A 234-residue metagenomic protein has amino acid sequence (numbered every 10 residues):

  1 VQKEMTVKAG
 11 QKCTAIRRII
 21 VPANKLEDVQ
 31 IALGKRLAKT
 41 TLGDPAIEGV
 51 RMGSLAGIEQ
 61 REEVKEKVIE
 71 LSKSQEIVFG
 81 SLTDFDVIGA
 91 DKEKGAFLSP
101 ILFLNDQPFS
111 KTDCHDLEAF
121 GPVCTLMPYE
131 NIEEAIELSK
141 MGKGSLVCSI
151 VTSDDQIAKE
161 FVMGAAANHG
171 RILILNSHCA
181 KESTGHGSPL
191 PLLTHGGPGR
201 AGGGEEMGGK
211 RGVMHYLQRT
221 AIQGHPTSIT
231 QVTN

Functional and structural regions predicted by a protein language model:
V1-F109, E137, A165, Q218-N234: ALDH superfamily catalytic-core signature
K35, T41, G89-N234: Conserved C-terminal structural/oligomerization subdomain of aldehyde/semialdehyde dehydrogenase
